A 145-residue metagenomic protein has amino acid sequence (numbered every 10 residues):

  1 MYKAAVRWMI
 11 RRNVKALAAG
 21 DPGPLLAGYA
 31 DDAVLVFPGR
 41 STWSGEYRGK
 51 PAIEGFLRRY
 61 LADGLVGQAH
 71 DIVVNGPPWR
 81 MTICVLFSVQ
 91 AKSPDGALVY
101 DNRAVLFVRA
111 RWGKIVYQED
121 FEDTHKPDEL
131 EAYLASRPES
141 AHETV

Functional and structural regions predicted by a protein language model:
M1, A5, E54, R58-V145: A beta-strand edge to alpha-helix "cap/lid" segment located at domain peripheries
M1-A27, D31, S136-V145: Short, low-complexity N-terminal intrinsically disordered segments enriched in polar/charged residues
W8-L17, T42-S44, A62-L65, L86-S88: Short, mixed-charge, low-aromatic patches
I10, A16-L17, G45-E46, G76-P77 (+2 more regions): Extended, non-catalytic scaffold segments that flank or surround catalytic motifs
P22-L26, A30-W79: A solvent-exposed, acidic/Ser-Thr-rich amphipathic alpha-helical stretch
